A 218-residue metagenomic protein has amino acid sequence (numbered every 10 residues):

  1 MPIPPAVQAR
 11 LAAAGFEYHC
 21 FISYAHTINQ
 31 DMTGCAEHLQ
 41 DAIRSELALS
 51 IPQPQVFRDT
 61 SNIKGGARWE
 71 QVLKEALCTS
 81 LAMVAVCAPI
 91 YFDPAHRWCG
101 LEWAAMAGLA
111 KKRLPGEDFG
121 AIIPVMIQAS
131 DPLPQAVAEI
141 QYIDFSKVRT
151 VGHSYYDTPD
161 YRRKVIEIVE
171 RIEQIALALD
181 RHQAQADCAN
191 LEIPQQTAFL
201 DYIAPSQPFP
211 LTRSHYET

Functional and structural regions predicted by a protein language model:
M1-E37, R44, F119, P124-T218: C-terminal interaction surface of TIR/SEFIR-family domains
G15-F16, L49-Q55, L114-G120: Short helix-terminating capping/connector loops at secondary-structure junctions
F21, V56, V84-A85: Structural recognition of the beta-strand scaffold that forms the well-ordered cores of secreted hydrolase catalytic
H26-N29, S61-N62, K74-P132: Conserved beta-strand-loop-alpha-helix hinge of the TIR/SEFIR fold
T33-E37, E70, H96, G100-W103 (+1 more regions): Generic preference for well-ordered alpha-helical elements
A36-L47, E102-K111: Short, well-ordered amphipathic alpha-helices
L39-K74, P89-W98, V148, Y155-Y156: Conserved BB-loop
E70-K74, C78, I166-V169, E173: Amphipathic, non-transmembrane alpha-helical secondary structure
